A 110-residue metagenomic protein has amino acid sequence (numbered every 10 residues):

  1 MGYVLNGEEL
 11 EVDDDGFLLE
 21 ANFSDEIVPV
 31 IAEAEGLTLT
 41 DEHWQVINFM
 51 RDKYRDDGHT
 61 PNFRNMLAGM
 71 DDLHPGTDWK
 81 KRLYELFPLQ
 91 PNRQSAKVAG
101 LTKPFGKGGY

Functional and structural regions predicted by a protein language model:
V4-T38: N-terminal first-folded block
V12, N65, G69-Y110: Helix-rich interaction surfaces within compact, conserved domain-sized segments that mediate assembly or partner
E20-I27, W44-Q45, G58-N62, H74-P75: Short acidic alpha-helix initiation/capping motifs at coil-to-helix transition points, especially at protein N-termini
T38, Y54-P61, L83: Short acidic, glycine/proline-enriched loop segments that cap or flank alpha-helices
I47-Y54, D71: Amphipathic alpha-helical segments that form the core helices of the histone-fold
